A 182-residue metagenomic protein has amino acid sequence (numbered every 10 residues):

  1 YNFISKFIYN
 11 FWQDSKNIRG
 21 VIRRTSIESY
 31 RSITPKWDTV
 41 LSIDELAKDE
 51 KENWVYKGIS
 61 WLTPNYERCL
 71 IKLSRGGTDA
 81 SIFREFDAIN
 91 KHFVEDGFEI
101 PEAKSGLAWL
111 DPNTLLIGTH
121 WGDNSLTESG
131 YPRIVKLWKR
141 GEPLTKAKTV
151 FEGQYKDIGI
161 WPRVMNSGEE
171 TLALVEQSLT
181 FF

Functional and structural regions predicted by a protein language model:
Y1-F182: Beta-propeller folds
